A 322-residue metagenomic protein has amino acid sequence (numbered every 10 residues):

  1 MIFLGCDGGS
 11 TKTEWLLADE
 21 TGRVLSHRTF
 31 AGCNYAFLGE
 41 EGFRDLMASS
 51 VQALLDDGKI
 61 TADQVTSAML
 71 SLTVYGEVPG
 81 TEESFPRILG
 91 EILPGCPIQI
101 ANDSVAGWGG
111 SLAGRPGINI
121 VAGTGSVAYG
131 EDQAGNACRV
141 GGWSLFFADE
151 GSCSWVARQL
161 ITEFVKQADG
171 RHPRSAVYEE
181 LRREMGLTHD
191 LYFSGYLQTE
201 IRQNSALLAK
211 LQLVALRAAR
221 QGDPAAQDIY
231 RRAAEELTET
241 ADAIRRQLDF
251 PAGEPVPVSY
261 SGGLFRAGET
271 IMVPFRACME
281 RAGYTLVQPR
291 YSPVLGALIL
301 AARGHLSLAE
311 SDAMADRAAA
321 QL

Functional and structural regions predicted by a protein language model:
M1-I60, I88-G90, A113-P116, T162-L322: ATP-binding/phosphotransfer module of carbohydrate and carboxylate kinases, centering on a glycine-rich
F3-D7, V65-M69, G117-V121, A128: Short glycine-aspartate micro-motif
T13-L17, G109, S126-E131: Short beta-strand scaffold segments in enzyme catalytic cores
L54-P97, S111-L112: Short beta-strand-loop/turn "lid" adjacent to the catalytic site in phosphate-handling enzymes
M69-Y75, A122-T124, V256-A267: Glycine-rich beta-strand-to-loop/alpha-helix junction loops that act as flexible
C96-N119, N136: Conserved phosphate-binding catalytic cores of ATP/NTP-utilizing and phosphoryl-transfer enzymes
I98-A106, V121-A122, T285-L295: Active-site nucleophile and cofactor-binding loops and adjacent substrate-binding regions of central metabolic enzymes
R115-R171: Glycine-rich phosphate-binding loop of actin/hexokinase-like ATP-binding domains
